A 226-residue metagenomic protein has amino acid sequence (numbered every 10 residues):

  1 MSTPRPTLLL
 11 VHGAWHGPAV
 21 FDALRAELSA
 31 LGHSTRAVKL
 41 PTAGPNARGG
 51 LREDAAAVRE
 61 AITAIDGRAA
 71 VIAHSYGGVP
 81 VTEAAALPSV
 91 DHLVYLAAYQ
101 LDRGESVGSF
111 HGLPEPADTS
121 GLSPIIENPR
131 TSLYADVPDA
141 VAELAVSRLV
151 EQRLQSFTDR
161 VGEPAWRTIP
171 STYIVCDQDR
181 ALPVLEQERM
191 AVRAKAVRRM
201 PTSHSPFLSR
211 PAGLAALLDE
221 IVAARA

Functional and structural regions predicted by a protein language model:
P4-G44, A69: Conserved HGGG/HGGXW glycine-rich cap/lid loop of the alpha/beta-hydrolase fold
S34-A70, G108-G112: Active-site loop/oxyanion-hole signature of alpha/beta-hydrolase fold enzymes
D54, L208-A224: Post-His helix in hydrolase/transferase enzymes
I72-G77, V81: Gly/Ala-rich beta-loop-alpha elbow adjacent to hydrolase catalytic centers
A86-E127, T131, R153-F157, L182-V184 (+1 more regions): Flexible "cap/lid" loop of the alpha/beta hydrolase fold
R167, Y173-V175: Short beta-strand/loop motif that positions the catalytic acidic residue of the alpha/beta-hydrolase fold
D177-P201, S205-L208, E220-I221: Conserved loop-alpha-helix segment in the C-terminal half of the alpha/beta-hydrolase fold that carries the catalytic
